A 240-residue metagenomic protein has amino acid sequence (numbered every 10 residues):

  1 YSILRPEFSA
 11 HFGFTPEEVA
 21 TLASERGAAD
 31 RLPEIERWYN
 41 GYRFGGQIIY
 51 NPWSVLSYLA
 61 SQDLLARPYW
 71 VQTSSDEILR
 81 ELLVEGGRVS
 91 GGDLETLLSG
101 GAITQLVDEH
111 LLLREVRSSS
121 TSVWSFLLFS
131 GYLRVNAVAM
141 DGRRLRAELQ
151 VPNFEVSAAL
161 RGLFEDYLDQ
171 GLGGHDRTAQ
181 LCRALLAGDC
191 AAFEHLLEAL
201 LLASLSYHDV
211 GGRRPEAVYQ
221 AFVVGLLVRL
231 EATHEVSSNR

Functional and structural regions predicted by a protein language model:
Y1-A217, R229-H234: Phosphate-binding site recognition
E235-R240: C-terminal amphipathic alpha-helical interaction region
